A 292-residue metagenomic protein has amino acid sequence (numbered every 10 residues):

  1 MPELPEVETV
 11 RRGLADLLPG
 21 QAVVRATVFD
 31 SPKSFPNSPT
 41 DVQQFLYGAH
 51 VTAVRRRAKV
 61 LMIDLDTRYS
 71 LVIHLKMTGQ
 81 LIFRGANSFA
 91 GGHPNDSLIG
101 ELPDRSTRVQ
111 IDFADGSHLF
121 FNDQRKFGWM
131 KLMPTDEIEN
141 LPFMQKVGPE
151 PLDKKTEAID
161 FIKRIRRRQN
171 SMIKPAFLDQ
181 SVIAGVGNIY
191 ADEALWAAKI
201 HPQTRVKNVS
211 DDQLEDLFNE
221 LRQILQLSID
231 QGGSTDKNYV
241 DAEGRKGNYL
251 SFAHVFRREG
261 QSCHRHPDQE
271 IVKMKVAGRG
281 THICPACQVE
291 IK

Functional and structural regions predicted by a protein language model:
M1-L4, P151, K155, S210-F218: Generic detection of long, well-ordered alpha-helical segments
M1-M130, D268: Gly/Gly-Pro- and Ser/Thr-rich, intrinsically disordered tail segments characteristic of DNA damage-repair and tolerance
G13-A15, V24-A26, I138-P142, G233-T235: Short acidic/polar alpha-helix capping motifs at helix-coil junctions
A22-V42, R55, F89, D160-K292: Basic, nucleic-acid-binding surfaces and adjacent catalytic neighborhoods in DNA/RNA-processing proteins
L46, M144-V147, L152, I200 (+2 more regions): Short clusters of hydrophobic/aromatic residues that line enzyme substrate/ligand-binding pockets
R57-K59, R105-T107, F143, E259 (+1 more regions): A generic structural signal for well-ordered coil/turn residues at beta-strand boundaries that shape enzyme active-site
L71-G185, Y190-A197: Phosphate/anion-contacting hairpin/loop surfaces
